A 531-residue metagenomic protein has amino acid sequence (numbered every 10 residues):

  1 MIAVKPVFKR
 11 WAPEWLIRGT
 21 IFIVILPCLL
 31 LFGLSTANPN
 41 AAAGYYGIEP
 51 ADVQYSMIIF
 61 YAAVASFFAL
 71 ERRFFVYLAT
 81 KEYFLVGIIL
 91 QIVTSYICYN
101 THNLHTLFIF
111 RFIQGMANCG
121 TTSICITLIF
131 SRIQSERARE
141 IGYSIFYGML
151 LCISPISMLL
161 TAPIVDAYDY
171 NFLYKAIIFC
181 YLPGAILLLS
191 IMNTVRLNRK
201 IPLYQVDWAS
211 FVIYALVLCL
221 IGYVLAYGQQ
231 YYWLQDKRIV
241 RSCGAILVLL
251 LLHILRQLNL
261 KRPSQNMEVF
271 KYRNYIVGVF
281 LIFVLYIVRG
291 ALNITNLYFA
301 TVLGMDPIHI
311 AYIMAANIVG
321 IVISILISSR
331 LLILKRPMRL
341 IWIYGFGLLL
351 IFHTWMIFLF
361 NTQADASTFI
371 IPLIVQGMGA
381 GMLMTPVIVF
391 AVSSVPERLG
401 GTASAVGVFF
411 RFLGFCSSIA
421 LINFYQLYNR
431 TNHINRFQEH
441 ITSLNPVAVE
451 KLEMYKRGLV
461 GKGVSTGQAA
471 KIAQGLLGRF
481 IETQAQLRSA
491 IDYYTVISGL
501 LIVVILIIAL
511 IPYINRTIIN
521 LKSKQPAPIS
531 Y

Functional and structural regions predicted by a protein language model:
A12-E71, T106, T121-T122, L292-N296: Extracytoplasmic
E14-L31, S35-A37, S264-T431: 12-transmembrane solute porter fold
A42-G47, F74-V76, I129, L160-D169 (+5 more regions): Interfacial helix-cap and linker-helix signal at transmembrane-aqueous boundaries of multi-pass secondary transporters
S66-T80, V165, S324-L340: Helix-to-loop junctions at the C-terminal end of transmembrane segments in multipass secondary transporters
L70-A209: Helix-loop-helix hairpins in multi-pass membrane proteins, especially solute transporters
T94-Y99, Q114, L188, W355-Q363 (+2 more regions): MFS-fold secondary transporters
A167-F280: Hydrophobic transmembrane-helix bundles of small-molecule transporters
F415-Y513, I519-Y531: Hydrophobic transmembrane architecture of multi-pass small-molecule transporters
